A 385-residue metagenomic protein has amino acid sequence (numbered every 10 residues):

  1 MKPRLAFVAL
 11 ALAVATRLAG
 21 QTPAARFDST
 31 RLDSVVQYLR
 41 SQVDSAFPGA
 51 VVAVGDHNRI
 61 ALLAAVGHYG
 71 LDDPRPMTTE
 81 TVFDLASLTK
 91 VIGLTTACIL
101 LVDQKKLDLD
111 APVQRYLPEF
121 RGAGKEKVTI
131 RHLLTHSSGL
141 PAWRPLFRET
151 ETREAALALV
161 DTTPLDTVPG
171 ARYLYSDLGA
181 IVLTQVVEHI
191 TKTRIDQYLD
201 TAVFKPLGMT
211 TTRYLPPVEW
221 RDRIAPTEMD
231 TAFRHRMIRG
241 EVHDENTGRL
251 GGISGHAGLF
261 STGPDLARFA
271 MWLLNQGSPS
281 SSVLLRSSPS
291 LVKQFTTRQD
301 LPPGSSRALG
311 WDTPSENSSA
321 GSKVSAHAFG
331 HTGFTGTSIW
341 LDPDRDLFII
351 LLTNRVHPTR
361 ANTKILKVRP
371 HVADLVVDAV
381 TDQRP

Functional and structural regions predicted by a protein language model:
M1-R4: Positively charged n-region of N-terminal signal peptides that target proteins for export
A6-R17: Bacterial N-terminal signal peptides
A25-L85, K106-D108, A155-A158, T162 (+2 more regions): Short, conserved catalytic-motif segment at the N-terminal edge
S41-A53, D72-H132, L165-G179, S254-A257: Short active-site loop at a secondary-structure junction that contains or immediately precedes the catalytic residue(s)
H68-G70, A123-A328: Short, surface-exposed loop or secondary-structure junction motifs that flank catalytic or metal-binding residues
A328, T335-F348: Short, surface-exposed beta-strand/loop micro-motifs that present aromatic residues
V356-V368: A short acidic/glycine-rich loop-to-helix N-cap element
